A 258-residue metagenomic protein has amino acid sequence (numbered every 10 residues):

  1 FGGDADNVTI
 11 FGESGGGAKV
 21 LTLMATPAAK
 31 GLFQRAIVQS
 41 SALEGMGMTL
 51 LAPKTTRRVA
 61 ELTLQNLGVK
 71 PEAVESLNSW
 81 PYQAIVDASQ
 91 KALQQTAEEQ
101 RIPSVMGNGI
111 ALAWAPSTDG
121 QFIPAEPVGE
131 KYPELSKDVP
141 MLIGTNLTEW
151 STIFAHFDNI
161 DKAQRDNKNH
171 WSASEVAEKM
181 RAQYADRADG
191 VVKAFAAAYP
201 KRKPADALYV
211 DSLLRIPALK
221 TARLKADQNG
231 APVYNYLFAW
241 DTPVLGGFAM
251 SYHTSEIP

Functional and structural regions predicted by a protein language model:
G2-S14: Alpha/beta-hydrolase fold nucleophile elbow
A5-N7, T22, K30, R35 (+2 more regions): Substrate-access "cap/lid" subdomains that shape and gate the entrance to catalytic or ligand-binding pockets
S14, T145-L147, A239: Residue-level signal for short, function-critical loop segments
G16-V20: Catalytic nucleophile loop
M180-R181, D189: Small-residue-rich helix-loop
V191-P204: Short glycine/proline-rich turn/loop motifs
K193, A207, R215-P258: Mobile gating loops/cap/lid regions near enzyme active sites that modulate substrate access
